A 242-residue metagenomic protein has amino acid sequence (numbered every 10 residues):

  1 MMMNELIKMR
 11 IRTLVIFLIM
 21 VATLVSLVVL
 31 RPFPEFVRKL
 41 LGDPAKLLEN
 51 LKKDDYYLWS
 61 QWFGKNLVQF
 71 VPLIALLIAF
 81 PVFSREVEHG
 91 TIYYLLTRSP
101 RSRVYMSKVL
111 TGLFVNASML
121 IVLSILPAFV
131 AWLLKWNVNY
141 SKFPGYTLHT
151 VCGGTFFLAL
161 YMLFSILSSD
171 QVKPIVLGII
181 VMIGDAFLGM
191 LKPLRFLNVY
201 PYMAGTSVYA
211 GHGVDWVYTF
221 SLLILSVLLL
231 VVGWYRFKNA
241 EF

Functional and structural regions predicted by a protein language model:
M1-M20: Aromatic- and glycine-rich beta-strand/loop motifs that create alpha-glucan
N4, R85, A128, W132 (+2 more regions): Transmembrane helix-loop junction
K8, L27-Q61, I175-F242: Terminal transmembrane helical anchor/hairpin motif
M20-V21, V25-V28, L48-Q69, Y105-I166 (+1 more regions): Secretory targeting signals
W59-R85: Long, hydrophobic alpha-helical segments
A75, V122, F156, L228-L229: Residue-level signal for transmembrane alpha-helical positions in Major Facilitator Superfamily
A75-A79, L126, A159-L160, V199 (+1 more regions): Hydrophobic/aromatic residues in alpha-helical transmembrane segments
L77-L96, V109: Transmembrane helix boundary and interhelical loop/hinge segments in multi-pass membrane proteins
